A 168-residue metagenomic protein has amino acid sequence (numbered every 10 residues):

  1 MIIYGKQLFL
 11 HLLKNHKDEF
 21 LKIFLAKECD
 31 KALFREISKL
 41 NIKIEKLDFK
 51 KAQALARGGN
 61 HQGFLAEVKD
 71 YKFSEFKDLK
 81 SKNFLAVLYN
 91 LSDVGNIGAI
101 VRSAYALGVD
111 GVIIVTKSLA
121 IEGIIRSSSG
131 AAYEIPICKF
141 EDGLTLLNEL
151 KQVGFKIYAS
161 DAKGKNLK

Functional and structural regions predicted by a protein language model:
M1-K77: N-terminal positively charged helical leader segments and presequences
S81-K165: RNA substrate-binding interface of SAM-dependent RNA methyltransferases
